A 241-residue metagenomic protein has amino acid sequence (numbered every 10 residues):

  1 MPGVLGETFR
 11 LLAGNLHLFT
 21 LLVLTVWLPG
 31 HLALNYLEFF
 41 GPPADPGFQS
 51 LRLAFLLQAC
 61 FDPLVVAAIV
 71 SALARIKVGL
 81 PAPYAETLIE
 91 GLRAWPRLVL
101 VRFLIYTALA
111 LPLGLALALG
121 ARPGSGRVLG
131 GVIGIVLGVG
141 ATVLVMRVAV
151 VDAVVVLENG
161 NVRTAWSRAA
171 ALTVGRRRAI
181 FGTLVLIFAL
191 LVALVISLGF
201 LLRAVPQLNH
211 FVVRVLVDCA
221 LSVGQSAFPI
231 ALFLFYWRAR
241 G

Functional and structural regions predicted by a protein language model:
M1-F40, P81, V139-F211: Nonpolar helix-loop interface/hinge motif
V26-L34, Q58, D62, V66 (+7 more regions): Alpha-helical transmembrane segments of multipass membrane proteins
G41-P46, A121-S125, R203-Q207: Membrane-interface helix termini and inter-helical loops of multi-pass transporters
G47-L80, S125-R163, N209-G241: Selective recognition of hydrophobic, aromatic-rich stretches within alpha-helical transmembrane segments of polytopic
E86-L113, G134-G138: Alpha-helical membrane-spanning segments of integral membrane proteins, especially the hydrophobic core of TM bundles
A116-A118: Extracellular-facing segments of soluble proteins and assemblies that are Gly/Ser/Thr-biased and enriched in aromatics
